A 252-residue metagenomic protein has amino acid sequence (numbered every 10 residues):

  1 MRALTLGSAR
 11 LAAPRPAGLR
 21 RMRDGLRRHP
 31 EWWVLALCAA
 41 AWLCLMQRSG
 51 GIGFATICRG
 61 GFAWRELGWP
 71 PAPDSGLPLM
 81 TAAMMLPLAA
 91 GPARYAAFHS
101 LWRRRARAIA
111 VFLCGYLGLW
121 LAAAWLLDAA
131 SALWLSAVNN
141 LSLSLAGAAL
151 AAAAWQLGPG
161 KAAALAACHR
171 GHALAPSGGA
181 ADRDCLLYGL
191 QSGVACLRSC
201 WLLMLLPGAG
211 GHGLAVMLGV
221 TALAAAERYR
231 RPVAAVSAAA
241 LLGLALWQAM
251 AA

Functional and structural regions predicted by a protein language model:
R2-P78, A132-N140, P159-G179, L242 (+1 more regions): Histidine-/acidic- and/or cysteine-rich, low-complexity loops and terminal segments associated with membrane
R27, A222-L244: Interfacial loop-to-transmembrane junctions
P71-Y95, C114-A122, W155-R170, A175 (+1 more regions): Functional transmembrane helices that embed catalytic/metal-coordinating motifs
F98-R105, A180: Juxtamembrane helix-boundary/capping and inter-helix hinge elements in multi-pass membrane proteins
W102-A129, L133: Acidic, low-complexity central loop/insert segments
A122-D128, Q191, A195, S199 (+1 more regions): Hydrophobic alpha-helical transmembrane segments in multi-pass integral membrane proteins
A137-L145, R231-A238: Membrane-interfacial entry segments at the cytosolic side of transmembrane helices
